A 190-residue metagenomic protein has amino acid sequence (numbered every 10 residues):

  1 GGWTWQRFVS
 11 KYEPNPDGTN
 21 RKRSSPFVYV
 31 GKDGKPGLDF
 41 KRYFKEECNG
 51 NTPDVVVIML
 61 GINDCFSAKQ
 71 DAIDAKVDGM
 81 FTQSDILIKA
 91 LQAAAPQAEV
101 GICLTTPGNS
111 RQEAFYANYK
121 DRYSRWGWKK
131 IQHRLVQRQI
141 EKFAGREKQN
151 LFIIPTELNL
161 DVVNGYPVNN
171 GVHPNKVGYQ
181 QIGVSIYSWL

Functional and structural regions predicted by a protein language model:
G1-D74: Conserved SGNH/GDSL esterase-like catalytic core that processes O-acyl groups on lipids and polysaccharides
G1-Q6, G61-S67, T106-S110, E157-V162 (+1 more regions): Solvent-exposed loop/turn segments at secondary-structure junctions within structured extracellular/periplasmic domains
R42-E46, D78, T82-K89, A93 (+5 more regions): Solvent-exposed, polar/charged alpha-helical surfaces in well-ordered, non-transmembrane soluble domains, broadly
C48-T52, A93-A95, G145-K148: Extracellular/periplasmic catalytic domains that process cell-envelope and extracellular macromolecules
D54-L60, D64-F66, E99-L104, F152-P155: Structural recognition of the beta-strand scaffold that forms the well-ordered cores of secreted hydrolase catalytic
C65-D74, N109-Y119, D161-V168: Extracytoplasmic/secreted cell-surface and envelope-processing proteins
F81, A98, G108-P155, K176-G183: Substrate-gating cap/lid alpha-helix
P167-L190: Histidine-centered active-site loop/cap adjacent to the catalytic His in serine esterases/O-acetyl transfer systems
